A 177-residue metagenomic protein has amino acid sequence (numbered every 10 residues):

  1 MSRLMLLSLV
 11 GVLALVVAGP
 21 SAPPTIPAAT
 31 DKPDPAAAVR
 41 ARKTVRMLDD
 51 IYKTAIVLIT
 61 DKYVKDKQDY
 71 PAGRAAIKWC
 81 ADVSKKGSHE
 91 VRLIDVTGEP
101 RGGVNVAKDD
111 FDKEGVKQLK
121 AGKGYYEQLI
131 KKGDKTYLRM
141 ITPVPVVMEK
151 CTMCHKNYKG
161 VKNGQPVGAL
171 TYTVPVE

Functional and structural regions predicted by a protein language model:
M1-L6: Positively charged n-region of N-terminal signal peptides that target proteins for export
S8-V16: Bacterial N-terminal signal peptides
L15, P20-K150, K159-E177: Extracytoplasmic c-type cytochrome modules immediately beyond a signal peptide or single-pass transmembrane anchor
M153: Short, cysteine/histidine-rich loop/knuckle motifs that typically chelate Zn2+
K156: Short Cys/His-rich local motifs and their 1-3 flanking residues in nucleic-acid-associated proteins and small
